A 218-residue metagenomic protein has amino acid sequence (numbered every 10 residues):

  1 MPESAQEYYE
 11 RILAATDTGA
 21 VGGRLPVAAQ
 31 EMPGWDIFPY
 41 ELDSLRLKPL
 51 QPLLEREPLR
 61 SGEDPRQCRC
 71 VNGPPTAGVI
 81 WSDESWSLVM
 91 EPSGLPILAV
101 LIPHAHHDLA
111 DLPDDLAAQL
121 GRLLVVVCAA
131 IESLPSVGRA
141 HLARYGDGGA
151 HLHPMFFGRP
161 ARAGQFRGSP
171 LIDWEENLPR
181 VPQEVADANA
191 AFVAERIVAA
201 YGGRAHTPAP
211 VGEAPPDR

Functional and structural regions predicted by a protein language model:
M1-A99, R204-R218: Active-site microenvironments that recognize anionic phosphate/pyrophosphate groups
I37-S44, P160-R218: C-terminal helix-cap and adjacent tail motif
S93-L95, H107, P160-A163: Short, charged/polar surface micro-motifs in flexible loops or helix N-caps
A99-L123, W174-P182: Short histidine-centered catalytic/ligand-binding loop motif
A118-L134: Active-site helix/loop of acyl-thioester processing domains in fatty-acid/polyketide metabolism, spanning hotdog-fold
P135-G148: A short glycine-rich, hydrophobically flanked beta-strand micro-motif that places a catalytic Asp/Glu for divalent metal
G148-H151, A163-Q165: Short catalytic/ligand-binding loop motif for oxyanion handling, primarily in non-cytosolic enzymes, centered on
L152-R159: A short beta-strand motif that forms the metal-chelation/ATP-contact edge of phosphoryl-transfer active sites
